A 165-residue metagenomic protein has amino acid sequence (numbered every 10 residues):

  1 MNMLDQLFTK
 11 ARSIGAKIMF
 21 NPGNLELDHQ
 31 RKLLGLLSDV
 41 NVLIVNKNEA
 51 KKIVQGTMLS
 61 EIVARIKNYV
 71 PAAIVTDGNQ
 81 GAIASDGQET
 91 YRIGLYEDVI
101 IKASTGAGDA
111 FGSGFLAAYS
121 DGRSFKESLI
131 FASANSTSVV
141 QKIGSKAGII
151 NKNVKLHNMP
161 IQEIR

Functional and structural regions predicted by a protein language model:
M1-Y91, P160-R165: Ribokinase/PfkB-type carbohydrate-kinase core domain
A72-V75, N79, Y96-E163: Conserved post-catalytic alpha-helical subdomain immediately downstream of the catalytic base and nucleotide-binding
